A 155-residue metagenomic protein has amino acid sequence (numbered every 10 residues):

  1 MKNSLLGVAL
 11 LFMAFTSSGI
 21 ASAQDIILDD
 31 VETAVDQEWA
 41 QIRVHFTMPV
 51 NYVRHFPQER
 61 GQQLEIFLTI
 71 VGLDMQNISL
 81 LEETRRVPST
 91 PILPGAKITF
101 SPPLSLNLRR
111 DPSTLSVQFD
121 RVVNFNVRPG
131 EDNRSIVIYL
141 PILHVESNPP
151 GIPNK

Functional and structural regions predicted by a protein language model:
M1-G7: Positively charged n-region of N-terminal signal peptides that target proteins for export
K2, F15-T16, I20: Intrinsically disordered, low-complexity segments
G7-S17: Bacterial N-terminal signal peptides
A21-K155: Signal-peptide-cleaved, periplasmic/extracellular N-terminal interaction regions immediately downstream of the signal
